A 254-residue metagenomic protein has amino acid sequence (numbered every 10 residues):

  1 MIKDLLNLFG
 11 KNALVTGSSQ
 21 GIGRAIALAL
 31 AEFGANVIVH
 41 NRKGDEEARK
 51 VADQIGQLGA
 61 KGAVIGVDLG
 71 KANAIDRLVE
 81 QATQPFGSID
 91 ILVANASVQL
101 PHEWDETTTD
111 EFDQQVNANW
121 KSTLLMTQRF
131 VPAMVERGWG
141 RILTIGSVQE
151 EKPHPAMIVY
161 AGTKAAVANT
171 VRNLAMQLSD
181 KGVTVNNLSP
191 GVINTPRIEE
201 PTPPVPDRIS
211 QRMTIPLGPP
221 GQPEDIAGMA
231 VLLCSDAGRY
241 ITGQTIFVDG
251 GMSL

Functional and structural regions predicted by a protein language model:
K3, Q99-H102, T107, Q149 (+2 more regions): Active-site loop-to-helix junction immediately N-terminal to the catalytic Tyr of the SDR YXXXK motif in Rossmann-fold
N12, S19-Q20: Conserved glycine-rich cofactor-binding loop
A35-R49: Conserved glycine-rich Rossmann-like NAD(P)H-binding loop of the short-chain dehydrogenase/reductase
E103-W104, T108-V116, Q211: Substrate-binding pocket helix/loop in short-chain dehydrogenase/reductase
T127, T163, V171: Active-site helix of classical SDR
W139, P220-V248, S253: C-terminal substrate-recognition "lid" of short-chain dehydrogenase/reductases
S179, T184, I241-G243: Short, small/polar-rich loop/turn modules that mediate ligand/substrate recognition or access, typified
